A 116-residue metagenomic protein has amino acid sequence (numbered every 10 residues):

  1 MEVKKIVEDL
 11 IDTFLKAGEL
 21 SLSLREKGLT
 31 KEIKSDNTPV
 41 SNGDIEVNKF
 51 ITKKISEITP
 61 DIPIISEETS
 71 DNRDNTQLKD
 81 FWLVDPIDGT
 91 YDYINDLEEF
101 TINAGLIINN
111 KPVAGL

Functional and structural regions predicted by a protein language model:
M1-I87: N-terminal subdomain of lithium-sensitive/metallo-dependent phosphomonoesterases centered on the IMPase/IPPase/PAP
T76-L116: DPxDG-like acidic metal-binding loop motif
